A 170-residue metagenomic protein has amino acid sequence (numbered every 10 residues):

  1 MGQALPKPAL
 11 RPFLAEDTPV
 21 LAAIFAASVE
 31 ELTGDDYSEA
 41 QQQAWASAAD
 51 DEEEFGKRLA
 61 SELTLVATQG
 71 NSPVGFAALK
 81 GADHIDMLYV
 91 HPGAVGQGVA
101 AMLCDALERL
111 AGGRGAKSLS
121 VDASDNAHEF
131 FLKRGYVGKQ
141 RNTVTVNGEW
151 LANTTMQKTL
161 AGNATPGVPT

Functional and structural regions predicted by a protein language model:
G2-Q3, E149-T170: Terminal substrate-recognition subdomain of acyl/acetyltransferases
G2-Q3, P12-A15, A23-V95, C104-A106 (+5 more regions): Acetyl-CoA-dependent GNAT
K7-A9: Extreme N-terminal starter segment of soluble prokaryotic enzymes
G98: Conserved G/P- and acidic residue-centered "switch" motifs that form tight phosphate/ATP-binding loops in soluble
S120-D122, V137-T155: Conserved catalytic-core motifs of GNAT/GCN5-like acyltransferases
F131-L132, Y136: Conserved active-site tyrosine of GNAT-family acetyltransferases
